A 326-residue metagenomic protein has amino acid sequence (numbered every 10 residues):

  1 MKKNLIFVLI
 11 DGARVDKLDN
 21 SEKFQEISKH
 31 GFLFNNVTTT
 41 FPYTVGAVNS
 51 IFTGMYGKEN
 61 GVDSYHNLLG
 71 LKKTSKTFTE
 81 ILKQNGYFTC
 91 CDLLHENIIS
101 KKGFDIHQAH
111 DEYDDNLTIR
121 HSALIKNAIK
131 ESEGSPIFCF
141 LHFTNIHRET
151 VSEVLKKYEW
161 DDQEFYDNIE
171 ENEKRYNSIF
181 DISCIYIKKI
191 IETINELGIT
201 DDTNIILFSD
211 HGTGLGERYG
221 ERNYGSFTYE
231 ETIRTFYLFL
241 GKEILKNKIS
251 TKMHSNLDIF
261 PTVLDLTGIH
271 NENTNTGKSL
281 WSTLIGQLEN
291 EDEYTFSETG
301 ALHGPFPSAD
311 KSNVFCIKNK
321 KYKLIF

Functional and structural regions predicted by a protein language model:
M1-F326: Catalytic domains that recognize anionic headgroups
